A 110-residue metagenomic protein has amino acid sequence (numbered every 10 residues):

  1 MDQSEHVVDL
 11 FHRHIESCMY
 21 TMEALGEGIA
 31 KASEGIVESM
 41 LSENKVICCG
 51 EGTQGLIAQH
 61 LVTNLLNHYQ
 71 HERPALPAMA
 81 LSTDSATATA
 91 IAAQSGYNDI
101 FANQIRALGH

Functional and structural regions predicted by a protein language model:
M1-H110: Conserved N-terminal alpha-helical segment that immediately precedes and caps sugar-phosphate-binding
